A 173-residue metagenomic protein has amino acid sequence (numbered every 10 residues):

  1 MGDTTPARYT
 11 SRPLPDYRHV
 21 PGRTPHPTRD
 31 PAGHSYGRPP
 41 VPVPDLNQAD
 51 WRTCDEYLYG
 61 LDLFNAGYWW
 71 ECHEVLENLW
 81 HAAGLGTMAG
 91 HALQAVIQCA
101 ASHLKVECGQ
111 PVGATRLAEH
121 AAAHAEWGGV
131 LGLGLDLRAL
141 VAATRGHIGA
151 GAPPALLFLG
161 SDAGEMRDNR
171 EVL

Functional and structural regions predicted by a protein language model:
M1-E71, V75-G84, W127-L173: N-terminal alpha-helical interaction modules that lie
D50, G90-A92: Residue signature of alpha-solenoid helical repeat architecture, marking inter-repeat boundaries and helix-start
Y59, Q94, C99-A101: Structural register within alpha-helical repeat arrays
W70, E74-E77, I97-A100, E119-A123: Generic structural signal for well-ordered, non-membrane alpha-helices
L85-A89: Solvent-exposed loop and edge beta-strand segments that line ligand/cofactor-binding and catalytic clefts
G109-G129: TPR/TPR-like (Sel1-like) alpha-helical repeat modules
